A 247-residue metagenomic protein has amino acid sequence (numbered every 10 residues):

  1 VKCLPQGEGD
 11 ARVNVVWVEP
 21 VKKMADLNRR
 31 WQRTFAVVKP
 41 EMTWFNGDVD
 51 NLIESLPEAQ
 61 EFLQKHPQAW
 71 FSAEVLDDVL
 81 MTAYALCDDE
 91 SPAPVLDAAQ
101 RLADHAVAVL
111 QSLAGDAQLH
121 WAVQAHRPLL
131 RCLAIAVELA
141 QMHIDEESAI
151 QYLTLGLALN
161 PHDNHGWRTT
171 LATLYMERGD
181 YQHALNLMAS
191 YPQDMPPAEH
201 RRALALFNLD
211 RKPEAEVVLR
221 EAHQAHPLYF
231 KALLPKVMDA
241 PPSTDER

Functional and structural regions predicted by a protein language model:
V1-F71: Extreme N-terminal leader/anchor segments
G7, N14, E19-F35, L206-R247: Long, ordered, amphipathic alpha-helical scaffolds
T34-V38, W70, P92-V95, Q124-L133 (+2 more regions): Generic helix N-cap/helix-start motif at coil->alpha-helix transitions
V49, A83-D89, H143, R178 (+1 more regions): Structural motif corresponding to the intra-repeat A-B loop/turn of tetratricopeptide repeats
Q60-S72, E90, R101-A125, G156-L159: Flexible helix-coil transition and linker loops at the boundaries of alpha-helical arrays
F62, V79-A85, C132-A140, A172-L174 (+2 more regions): Residue-level signature for tetratricopeptide repeat
W70-A73, A106-A114, P161-R168, Q193-R202 (+1 more regions): Boundary/linker segments of alpha-helical solenoid repeat arrays
L96-A108, L157-A158, A189-P196, L206-K231: TPR/TPR-like (Sel1-like) alpha-helical repeat modules
